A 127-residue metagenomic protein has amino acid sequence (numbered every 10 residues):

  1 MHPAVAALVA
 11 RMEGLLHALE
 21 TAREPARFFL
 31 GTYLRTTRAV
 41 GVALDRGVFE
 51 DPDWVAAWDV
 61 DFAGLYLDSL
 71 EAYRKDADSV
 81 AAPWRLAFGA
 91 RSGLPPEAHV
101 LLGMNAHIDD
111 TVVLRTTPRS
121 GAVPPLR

Functional and structural regions predicted by a protein language model:
M1-R11: Acidic, low-complexity proline/glycine-rich segments
Y33-P124: Long acidic/polar interaction regions in large eukaryotic complex-forming proteins
R127: Conserved binding-pocket/active-site segment within a compact domain
